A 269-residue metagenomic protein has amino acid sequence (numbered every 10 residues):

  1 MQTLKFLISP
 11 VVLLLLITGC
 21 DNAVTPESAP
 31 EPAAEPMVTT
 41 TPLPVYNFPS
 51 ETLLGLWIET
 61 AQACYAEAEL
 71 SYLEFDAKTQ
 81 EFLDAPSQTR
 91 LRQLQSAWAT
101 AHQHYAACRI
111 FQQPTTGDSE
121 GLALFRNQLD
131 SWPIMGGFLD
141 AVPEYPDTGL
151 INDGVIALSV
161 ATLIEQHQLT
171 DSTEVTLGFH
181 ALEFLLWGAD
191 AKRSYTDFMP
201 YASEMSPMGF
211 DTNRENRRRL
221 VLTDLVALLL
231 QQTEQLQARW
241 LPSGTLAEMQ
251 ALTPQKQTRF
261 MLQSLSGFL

Functional and structural regions predicted by a protein language model:
M1-T18: Sec-dependent bacterial lipoprotein signal peptides
V12-L13, T25, T39: N-terminal non-cleavable signal-anchor helices
C20-V24: Bacterial signal peptide processing site
P32-L269: Mature extracytoplasmic or organellar-lumen-exposed domains after removal of signal/transit peptides
